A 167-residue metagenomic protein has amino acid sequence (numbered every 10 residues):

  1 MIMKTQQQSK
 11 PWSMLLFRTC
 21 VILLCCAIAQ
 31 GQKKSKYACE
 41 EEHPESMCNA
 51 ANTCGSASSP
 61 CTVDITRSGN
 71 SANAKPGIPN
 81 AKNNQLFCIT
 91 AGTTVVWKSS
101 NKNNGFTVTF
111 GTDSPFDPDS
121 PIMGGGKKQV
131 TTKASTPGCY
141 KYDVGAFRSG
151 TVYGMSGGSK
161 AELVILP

Functional and structural regions predicted by a protein language model:
M1-S13: N-terminal secretory signal peptides that target proteins for export/translocation
R18-A27: Bacterial N-terminal signal peptides
A27-K34: Bacterial Sec-dependent signal peptides at the C-terminal "C-region" and cleavage site
P44-S46, N52, L166: Ser/Thr/Pro-rich, acidic low-complexity intrinsically disordered regulatory segments
C48-T94: N-terminal edge beta-strand
S99-F106: Short proline/glycine-enriched turn/loop motifs at strand-loop junctions of beta-rich domains
K102, G111-D117: Change "in extracellular beta-sheet-rich domains … of secreted and cell-surface proteins" to "in beta-sheet-rich domains
S120-P167: Extracellular/periplasmic metallocenter environments
